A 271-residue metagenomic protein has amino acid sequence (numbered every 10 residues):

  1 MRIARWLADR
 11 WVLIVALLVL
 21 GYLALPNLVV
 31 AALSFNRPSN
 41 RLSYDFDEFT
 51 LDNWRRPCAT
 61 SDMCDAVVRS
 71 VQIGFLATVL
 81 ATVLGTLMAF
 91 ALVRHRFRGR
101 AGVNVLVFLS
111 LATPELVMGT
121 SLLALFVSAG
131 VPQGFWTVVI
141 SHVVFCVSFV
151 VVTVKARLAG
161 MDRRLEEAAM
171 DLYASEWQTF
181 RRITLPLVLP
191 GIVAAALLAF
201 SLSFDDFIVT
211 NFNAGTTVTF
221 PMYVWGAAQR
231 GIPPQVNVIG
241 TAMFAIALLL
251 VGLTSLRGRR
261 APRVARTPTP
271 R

Functional and structural regions predicted by a protein language model:
M1-L7, F75-V107, A124, R163 (+1 more regions): Transmembrane-helix boundary motif in ABC transporter permease subunits
R2-I14, G99, K155-E166, M170 (+2 more regions): C-terminal transmembrane helix and the adjacent membrane-cytosol boundary/short C-terminal tail of inner/organellar
I3, L42, L51, L116-C146 (+2 more regions): Membrane-interfacial helix termini and adjacent extracytoplasmic/periplasmic loops of multi-pass transporters
I3-D9, S39-L42, L51-M63, F204-L253 (+2 more regions): Interhelical loop and adjacent transmembrane-helix boundary motif in polytopic membrane transport permeases
I14-V15, L23-N27, V143, V151-K155 (+2 more regions): Transmembrane alpha-helices
G21, L25-N27, G74-F90, L116 (+5 more regions): Hydrophobic positions within alpha-helical transmembrane segments of bacterial inner-membrane proteins
P26-S39, G119-G130, L197-L202, T210 (+2 more regions): A structural signal for multi-pass alpha-helical bundles of membrane permease subunits that mediate small-molecule
R94-V103, V131-W136, E176, P190-I192: Membrane-helix interface segments
